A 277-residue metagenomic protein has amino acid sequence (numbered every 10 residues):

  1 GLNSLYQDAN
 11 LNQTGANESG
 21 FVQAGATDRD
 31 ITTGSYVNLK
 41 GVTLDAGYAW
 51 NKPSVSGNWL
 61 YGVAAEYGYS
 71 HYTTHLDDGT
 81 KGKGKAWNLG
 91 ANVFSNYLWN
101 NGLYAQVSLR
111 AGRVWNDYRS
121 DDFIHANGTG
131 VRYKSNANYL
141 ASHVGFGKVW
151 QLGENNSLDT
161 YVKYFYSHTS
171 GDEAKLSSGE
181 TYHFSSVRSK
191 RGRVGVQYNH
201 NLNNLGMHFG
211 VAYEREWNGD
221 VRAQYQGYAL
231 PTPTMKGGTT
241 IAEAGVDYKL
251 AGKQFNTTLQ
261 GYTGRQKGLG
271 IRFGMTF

Functional and structural regions predicted by a protein language model:
G1-L152, T257-R265, G270-R272: Outer membrane beta-barrel translocator domains of Type V secretion systems
G34-Y36, H75-G84, W115-N136, H168-K190 (+1 more regions): Solvent-exposed, glycine/polar-rich loop segments of beta-barrel outer-membrane systems
N92, L152, T181-F277: Outer membrane beta-barrel transmembrane domains
K148, K163-T169: Solvent-exposed flexible segments
